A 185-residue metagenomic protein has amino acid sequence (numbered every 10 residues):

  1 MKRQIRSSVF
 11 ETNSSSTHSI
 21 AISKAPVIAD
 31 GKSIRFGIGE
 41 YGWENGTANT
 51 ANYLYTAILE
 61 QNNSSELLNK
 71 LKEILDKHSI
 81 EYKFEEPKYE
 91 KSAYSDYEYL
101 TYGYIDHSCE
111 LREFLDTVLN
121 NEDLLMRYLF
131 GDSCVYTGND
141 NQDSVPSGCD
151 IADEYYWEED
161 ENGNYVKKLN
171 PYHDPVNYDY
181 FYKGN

Functional and structural regions predicted by a protein language model:
M1-Q4, V9-E11, S16-N185: Long, non-globular targeting/processing and low-complexity regions
